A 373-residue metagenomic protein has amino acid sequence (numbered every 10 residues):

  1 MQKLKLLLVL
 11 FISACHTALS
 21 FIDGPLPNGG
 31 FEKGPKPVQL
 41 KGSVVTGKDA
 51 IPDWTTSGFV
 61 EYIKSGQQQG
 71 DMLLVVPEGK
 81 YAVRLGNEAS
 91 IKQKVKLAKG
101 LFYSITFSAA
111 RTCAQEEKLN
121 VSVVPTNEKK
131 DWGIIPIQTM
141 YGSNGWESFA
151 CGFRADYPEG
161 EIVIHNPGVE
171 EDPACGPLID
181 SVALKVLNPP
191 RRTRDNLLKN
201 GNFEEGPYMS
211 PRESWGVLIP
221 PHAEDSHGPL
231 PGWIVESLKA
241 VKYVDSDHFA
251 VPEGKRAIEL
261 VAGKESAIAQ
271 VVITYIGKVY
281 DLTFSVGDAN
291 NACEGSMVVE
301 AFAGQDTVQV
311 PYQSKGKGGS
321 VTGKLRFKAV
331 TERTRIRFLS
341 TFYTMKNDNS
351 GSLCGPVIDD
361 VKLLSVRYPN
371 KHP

Functional and structural regions predicted by a protein language model:
Q2-F102, T106-A114, K118-A303, P311-P373: Aromatic (Trp/Tyr/Phe) and Gly/Pro-enriched flexible surface segments
